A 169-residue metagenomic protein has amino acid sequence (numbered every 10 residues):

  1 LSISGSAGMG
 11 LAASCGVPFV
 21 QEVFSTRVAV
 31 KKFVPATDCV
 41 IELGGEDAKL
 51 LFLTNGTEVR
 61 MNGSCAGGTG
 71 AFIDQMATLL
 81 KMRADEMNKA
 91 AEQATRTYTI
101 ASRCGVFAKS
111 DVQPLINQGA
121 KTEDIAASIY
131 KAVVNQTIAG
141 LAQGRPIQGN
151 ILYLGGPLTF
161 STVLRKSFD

Functional and structural regions predicted by a protein language model:
L1-F24, L51-R60: Short beta-strand-loop/turn "lid" adjacent to the catalytic site in phosphate-handling enzymes
G5-S6, L43-D47, T69, G155-L158: A short acidic Gly-Thr/Ser loop motif
S6-G8, A142-F168: Glycine-rich phosphate-binding loops at beta-strand->alpha-helix junctions
E22-V40: Active-site cofactor/substrate anionic-group-binding motifs, chiefly glycine- and Lys/Arg-rich phosphate-binding loops
T37-T54, R96: Gly/Thr-rich phosphate-binding beta-strand-loop-beta motif of the actin/hexokinase/Hsp70
N55-R96: Glycine-rich phosphate-binding loop plus the immediately following alpha-helix
A108-L141: Adenine-nucleotide phosphate-binding core of ATP-dependent small-molecule kinases
